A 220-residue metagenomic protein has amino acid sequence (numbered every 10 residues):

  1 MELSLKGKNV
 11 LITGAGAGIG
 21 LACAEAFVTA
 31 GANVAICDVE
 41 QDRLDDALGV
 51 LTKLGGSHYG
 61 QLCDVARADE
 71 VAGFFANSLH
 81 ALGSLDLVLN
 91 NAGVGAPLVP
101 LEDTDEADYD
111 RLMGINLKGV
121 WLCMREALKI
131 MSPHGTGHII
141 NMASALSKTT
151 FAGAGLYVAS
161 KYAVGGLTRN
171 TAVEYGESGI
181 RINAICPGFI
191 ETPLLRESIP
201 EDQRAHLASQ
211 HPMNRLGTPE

Functional and structural regions predicted by a protein language model:
G16-G18: Conserved glycine-rich cofactor-binding loop
Q41-D42, L62-F74, E106, P219-E220: The beta1-alpha1 cofactor-binding region of Rossmann-like NAD(H)/NADP(H)-dependent oxidoreductases
V99-L101, D105-R111, L195, L207: Substrate-binding pocket helix/loop in short-chain dehydrogenase/reductase
M124, S160, T168: Active-site helix of classical SDR
K129, V173-E177: Alpha-helical segment proximal to the catalytic Tyr-Lys
S144: Residue(s) in the substrate-gating loop at a strand-loop-helix junction that position the organic substrate next
H211-E220: A conserved structural motif in NAD(P)-dependent oxidoreductases
